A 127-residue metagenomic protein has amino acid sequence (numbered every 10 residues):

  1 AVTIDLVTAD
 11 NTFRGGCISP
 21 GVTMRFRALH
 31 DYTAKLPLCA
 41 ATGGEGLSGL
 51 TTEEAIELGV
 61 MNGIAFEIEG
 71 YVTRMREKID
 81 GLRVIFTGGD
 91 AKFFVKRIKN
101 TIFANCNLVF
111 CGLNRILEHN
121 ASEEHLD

Functional and structural regions predicted by a protein language model:
A1, R14-A28, A34-L36: Small-residue (GG/TT-enriched) beta-loop-alpha framework at ligand/catalytic clefts
A1-F13, L29, L113: Gly/Thr-rich phosphate-binding beta-strand-loop-beta motif of the actin/hexokinase/Hsp70
D5, N11-G16, R83-I85, T101-I102: Structural motif
V7-C17, S48-A55: Short, flexible active-site loops
R25-D127: ATP-binding/phosphotransfer module of carbohydrate and carboxylate kinases, centering on a glycine-rich
